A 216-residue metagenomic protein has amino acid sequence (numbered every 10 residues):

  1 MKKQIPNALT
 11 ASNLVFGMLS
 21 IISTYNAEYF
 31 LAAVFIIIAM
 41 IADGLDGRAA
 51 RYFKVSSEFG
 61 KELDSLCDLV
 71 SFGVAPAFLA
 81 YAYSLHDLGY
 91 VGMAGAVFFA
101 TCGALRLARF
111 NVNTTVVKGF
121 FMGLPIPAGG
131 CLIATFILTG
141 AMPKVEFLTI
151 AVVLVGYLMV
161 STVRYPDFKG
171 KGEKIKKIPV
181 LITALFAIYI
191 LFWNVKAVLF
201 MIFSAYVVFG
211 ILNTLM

Functional and structural regions predicted by a protein language model:
M1-A11, Y52-A108: Multi-pass membrane catalytic core of lipid/isoprenoid biosynthesis enzymes
M1-A8, F59-C67, T115-M122, Y165-K176: Short, amphipathic, aromatic/basic-enriched membrane-interface segments that mark the entry/exit of transmembrane
M1-G44, A49, K176, K196-I202 (+1 more regions): Topogenic membrane-insertion module of multi-pass membrane proteins
I5-S12, A32, L66, V70 (+5 more regions): Alpha-helical transmembrane segments
L19-F35, V70-V97, A134-T149, F192-A197: Helix-coil boundary and interhelical linker segments in multi-pass alpha-helical membrane proteins
I41-R51, M93-F110, E146-R164: Hydrophobic, membrane-facing alpha-helical anchors
L45-S57, F110-T114, K118-M122: Cytosolic, membrane-interface loops and tails of multi-pass inner-membrane proteins
K118, M122-M216: C-terminal membrane-associated helical module and adjoining short loops/tails
